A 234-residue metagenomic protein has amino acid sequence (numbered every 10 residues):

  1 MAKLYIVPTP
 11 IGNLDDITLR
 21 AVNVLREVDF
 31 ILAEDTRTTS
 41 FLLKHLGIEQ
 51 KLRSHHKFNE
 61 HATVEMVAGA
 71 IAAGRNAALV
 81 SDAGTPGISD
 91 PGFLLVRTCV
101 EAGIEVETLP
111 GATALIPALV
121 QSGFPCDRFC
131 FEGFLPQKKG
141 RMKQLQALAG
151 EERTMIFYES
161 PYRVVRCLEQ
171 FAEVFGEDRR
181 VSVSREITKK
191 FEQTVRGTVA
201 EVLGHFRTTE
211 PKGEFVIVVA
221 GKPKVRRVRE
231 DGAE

Functional and structural regions predicted by a protein language model:
M1-K57: Glycine-rich, flexible N-terminal cofactor/catalytic loop recognition
K3-L4, G74-A78, T154: Loop/turn-to-beta-strand initiation segments
L25-I31, G103-V106, T154-M155: Short active-site oxyanion
S54-H61, F134-P136: Conserved helicase motor
H56, V64-T113: Glycine/small-residue-rich loop that forms an oxyanion/phosphate-binding "nest" at active or ligand-binding sites
A70, G140-I156, V174, V225: A charged, well-structured terminal subsegment
L94-E151: Class I SAM-dependent methyltransferase SAM-binding "motif I" and its flanking Rossmann-like core
T154, Y158-E234: A contiguous loop/helix-start segment that scaffolds small-molecule binding in enzyme catalytic cores
